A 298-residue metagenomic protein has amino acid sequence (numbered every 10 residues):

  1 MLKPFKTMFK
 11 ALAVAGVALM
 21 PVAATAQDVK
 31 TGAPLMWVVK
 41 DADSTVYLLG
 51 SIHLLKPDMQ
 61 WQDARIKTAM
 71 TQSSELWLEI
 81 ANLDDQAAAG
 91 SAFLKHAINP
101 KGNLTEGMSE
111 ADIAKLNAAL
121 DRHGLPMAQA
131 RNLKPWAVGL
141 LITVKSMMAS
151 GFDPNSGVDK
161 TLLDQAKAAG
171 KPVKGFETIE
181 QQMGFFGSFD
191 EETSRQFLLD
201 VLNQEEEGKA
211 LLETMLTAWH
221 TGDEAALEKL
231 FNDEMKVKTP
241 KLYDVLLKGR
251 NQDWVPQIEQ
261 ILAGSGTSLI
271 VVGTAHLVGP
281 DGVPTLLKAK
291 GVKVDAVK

Functional and structural regions predicted by a protein language model:
M1-A26: Gram-negative bacterial Sec-dependent N-terminal signal peptides
A26-A33: Cleaved targeting-peptide boundary
K30, K40, L262-G264: Extracellular/periplasmic catalytic domains that process cell-envelope and extracellular macromolecules
L35-L246: Structured, acidic catalytic/metal-binding patches in enzyme active sites
P240-K298: A cross-kingdom marker for long, charged
